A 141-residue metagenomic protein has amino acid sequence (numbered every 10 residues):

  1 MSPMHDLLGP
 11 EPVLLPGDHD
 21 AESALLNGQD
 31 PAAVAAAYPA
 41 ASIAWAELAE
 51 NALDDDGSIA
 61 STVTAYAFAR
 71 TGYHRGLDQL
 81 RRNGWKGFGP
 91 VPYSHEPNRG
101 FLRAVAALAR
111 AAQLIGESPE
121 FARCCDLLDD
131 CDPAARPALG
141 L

Functional and structural regions predicted by a protein language model:
M1-G87, V105, Q113-L141: N-terminal alpha-helical interaction modules that lie
V34-A37, P92-P97: Solvent-exposed loop and edge beta-strand segments that line ligand/cofactor-binding and catalytic clefts
S42, H95-N98, L102: Start-of-helix signal in alpha-solenoid helical-repeat scaffolds, especially tetratricopeptide repeats
